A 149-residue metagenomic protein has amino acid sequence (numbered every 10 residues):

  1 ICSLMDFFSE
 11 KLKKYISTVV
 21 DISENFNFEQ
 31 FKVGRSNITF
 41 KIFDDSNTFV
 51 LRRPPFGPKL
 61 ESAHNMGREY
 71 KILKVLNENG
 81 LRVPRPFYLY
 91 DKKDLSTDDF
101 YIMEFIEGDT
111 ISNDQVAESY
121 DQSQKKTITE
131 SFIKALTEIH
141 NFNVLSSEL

Functional and structural regions predicted by a protein language model:
I1-C2, L149: Charged, low-complexity surface segments at secondary-structure and domain boundaries
C2-F26: Juxta-kinase regulatory segment immediately upstream of eukaryotic protein kinase catalytic domains
N27-L149: ATP-binding pocket architecture of kinase catalytic cores
